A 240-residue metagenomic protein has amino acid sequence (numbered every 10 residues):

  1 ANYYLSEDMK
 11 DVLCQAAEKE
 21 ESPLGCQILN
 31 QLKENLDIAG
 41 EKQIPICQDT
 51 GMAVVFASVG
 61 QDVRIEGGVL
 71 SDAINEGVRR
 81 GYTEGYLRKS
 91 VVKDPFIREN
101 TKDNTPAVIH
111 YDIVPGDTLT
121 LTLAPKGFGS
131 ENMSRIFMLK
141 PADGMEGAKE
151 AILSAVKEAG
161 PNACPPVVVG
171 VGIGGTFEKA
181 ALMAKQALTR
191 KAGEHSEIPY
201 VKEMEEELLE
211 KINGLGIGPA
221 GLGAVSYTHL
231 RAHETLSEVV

Functional and structural regions predicted by a protein language model:
A1-C26, T118-A148, E207-G214: Active-site-proximal helix-loop elements at catalytic-domain edges
L5-L13, P23-L29, Q43, E84-I97 (+3 more regions): Flexible, glycine/charged-enriched surface loops at secondary-structure junctions
M9-G60: N-terminal low-complexity or amphipathic/hydrophobic leaders
G51, V55-V114: A generic, well-ordered mixed alpha/beta core segment in the N-terminal half of proteins
V63-G67, P95-I97, M133-E146, E194-P199: Flexible, glycine/proline-enriched loop segments at strand-loop-helix junctions that form or flank small-ligand binding
L123-T189: Conserved mixed alpha/beta catalytic, RNA-binding, or beta-rich assembly cores of soluble enzyme, regulatory
K179-L215: Catalytic or ion-translocation cores adjacent to nucleophile or general acid/base/metal-coordination motifs in diverse
T228-T235: Conserved small/polar residues in nucleotide/adenosyl-binding loops
